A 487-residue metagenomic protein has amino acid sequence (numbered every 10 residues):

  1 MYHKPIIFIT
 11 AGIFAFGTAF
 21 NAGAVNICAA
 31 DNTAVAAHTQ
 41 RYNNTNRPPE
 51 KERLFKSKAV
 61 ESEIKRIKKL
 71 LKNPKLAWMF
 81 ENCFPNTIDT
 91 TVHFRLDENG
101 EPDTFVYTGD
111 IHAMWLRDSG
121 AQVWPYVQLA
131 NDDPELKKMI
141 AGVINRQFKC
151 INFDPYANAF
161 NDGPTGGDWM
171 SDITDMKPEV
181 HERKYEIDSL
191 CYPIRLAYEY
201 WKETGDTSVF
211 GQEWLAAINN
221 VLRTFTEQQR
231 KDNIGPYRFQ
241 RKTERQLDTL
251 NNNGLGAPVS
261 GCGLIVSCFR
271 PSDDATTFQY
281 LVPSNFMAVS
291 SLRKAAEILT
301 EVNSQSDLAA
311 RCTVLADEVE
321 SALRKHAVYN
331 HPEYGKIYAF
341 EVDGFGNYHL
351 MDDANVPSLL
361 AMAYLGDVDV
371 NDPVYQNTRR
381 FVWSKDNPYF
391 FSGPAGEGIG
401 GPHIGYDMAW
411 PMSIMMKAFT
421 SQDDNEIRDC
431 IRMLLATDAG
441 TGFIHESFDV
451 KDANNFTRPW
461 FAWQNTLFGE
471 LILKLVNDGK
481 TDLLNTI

Functional and structural regions predicted by a protein language model:
M1-I9: Bacterial N-terminal signal peptides that target proteins for export
I13-T18: Hydrophobic core
I27-R117: Low-complexity, Ser/Thr/Pro/Gly-enriched N-terminal "stalk/linker" regions
A59-K72, A121-P134, Y192-T207, F286-Q305 (+3 more regions): Well-ordered alpha-helical scaffold segments within catalytic/enzyme domains
M79, P134-C150, D206-T226, A295 (+4 more regions): Extended, well-ordered alpha-helical scaffold segments
H112-I140, I144-L247, F461-V476: Aromatic-rich carbohydrate-recognition surfaces in CAZymes
L116, N152-Y156, F160-G163, W169-P178 (+3 more regions): Extended ligand-binding clefts on enzyme/binding-domain cores
D172-P178, R183-E186, H349-D369, D407-I487: C-terminal capping/lid segments that line or modulate ligand- or cofactor-binding pockets
